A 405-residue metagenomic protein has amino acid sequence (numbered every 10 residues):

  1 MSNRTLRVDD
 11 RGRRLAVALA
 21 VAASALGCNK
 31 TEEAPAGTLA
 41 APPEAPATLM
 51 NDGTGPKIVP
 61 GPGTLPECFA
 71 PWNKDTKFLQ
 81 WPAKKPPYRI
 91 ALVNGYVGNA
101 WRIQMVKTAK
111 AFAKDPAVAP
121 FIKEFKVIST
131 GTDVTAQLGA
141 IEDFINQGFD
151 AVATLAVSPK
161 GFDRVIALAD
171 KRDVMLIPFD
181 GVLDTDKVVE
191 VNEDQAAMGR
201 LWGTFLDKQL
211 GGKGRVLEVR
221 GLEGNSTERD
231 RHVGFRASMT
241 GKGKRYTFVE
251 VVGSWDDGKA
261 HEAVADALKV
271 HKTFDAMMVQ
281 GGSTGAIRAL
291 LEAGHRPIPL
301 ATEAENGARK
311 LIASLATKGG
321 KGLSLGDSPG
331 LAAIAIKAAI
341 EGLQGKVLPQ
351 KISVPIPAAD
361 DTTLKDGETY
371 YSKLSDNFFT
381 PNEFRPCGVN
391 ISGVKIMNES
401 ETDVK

Functional and structural regions predicted by a protein language model:
C28-T31: Bacterial signal peptide processing site
L39-D52, I58-T108, F112, P116 (+4 more regions): Extracytoplasmic "Venus flytrap"
L39-Y88, S238-M239, D327, I336-K405: Hinge/cleft segment of the Venus flytrap/periplasmic-binding protein
C68-F78, Q137, V191-V216, D230 (+3 more regions): Hydrophobic alpha-helical segments within soluble ligand-binding/sensing domains
I90-N94, G98, A109-K110, R200-E250 (+2 more regions): An alpha-beta-alpha
G139, A151-D170, F235, G253-A313: Hydrophobic alpha-helical
F144, G148-A156, M175-F179, L217-E218 (+4 more regions): Periplasmic-binding protein-like
P159-A197, R215, A308-T317: Flexible loop/hinge segments that line or gate small-molecule binding clefts
